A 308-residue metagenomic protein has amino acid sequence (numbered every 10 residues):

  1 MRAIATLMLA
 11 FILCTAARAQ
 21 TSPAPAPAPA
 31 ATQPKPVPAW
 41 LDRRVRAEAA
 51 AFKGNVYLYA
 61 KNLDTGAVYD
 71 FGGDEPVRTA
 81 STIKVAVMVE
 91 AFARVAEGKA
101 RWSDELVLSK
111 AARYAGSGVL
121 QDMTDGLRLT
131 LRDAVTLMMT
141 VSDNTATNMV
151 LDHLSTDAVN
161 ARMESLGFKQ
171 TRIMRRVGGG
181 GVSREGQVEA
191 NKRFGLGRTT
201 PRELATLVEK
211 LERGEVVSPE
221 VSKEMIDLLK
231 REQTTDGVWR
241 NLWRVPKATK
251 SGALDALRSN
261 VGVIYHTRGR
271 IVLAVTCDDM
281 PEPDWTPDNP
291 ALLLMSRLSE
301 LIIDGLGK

Functional and structural regions predicted by a protein language model:
A5-A16: Bacterial N-terminal signal peptides
T21-V45, H153, T206-L242, P246 (+1 more regions): Structured C-terminal helix/loop/strand segments within mature extracytoplasmic catalytic/sensor domains
A28-K35, D70-R78, G118-D125, D133-L137 (+4 more regions): Second-shell loop/turn segments in exported
W40-G73, I271, V275: A short, well-structured edge-of-sheet supersecondary motif
N55, L127, V135, N148-V208: Mid-domain, small-residue-enriched loop/turn segments at the edges of structured enzyme/sensor domains
L63, W102-V119, L154-S155, R176-G181 (+1 more regions): Acidic helix-start/capping segments at beta-turn-to-alpha-helix junctions
G66, R78-L106, L273: Active-site SXXK
A93-R132, T136: Active-site-proximal loop and beta-strand segments within enzyme catalytic domains
